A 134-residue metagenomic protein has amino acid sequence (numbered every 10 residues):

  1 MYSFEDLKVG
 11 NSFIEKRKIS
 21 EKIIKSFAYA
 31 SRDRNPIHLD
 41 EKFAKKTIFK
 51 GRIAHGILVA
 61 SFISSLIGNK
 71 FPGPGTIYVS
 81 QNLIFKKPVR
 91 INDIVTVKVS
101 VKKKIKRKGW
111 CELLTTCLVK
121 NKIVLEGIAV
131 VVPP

Functional and structural regions predicted by a protein language model:
M1-T76: Hot-dog-fold acyl-thioester-processing enzymes
Y2-V9, V89-P134: HotDog/MaoC-like acyl-thioester-processing domains
I14-K18, I84, S100, V130-V132: Generic structural detector for well-ordered beta-strands
N35, G73, K87, V132-P133: Intrinsic-disorder/low-complexity coil detector
I37-H38, F49, F62, I77-Y78 (+4 more regions): Short, intrinsically disordered/low-complexity patches at protein termini and at juxtamembrane boundaries
N69-D93, V97: Mid-chain, well-packed structural core segment of small domains
